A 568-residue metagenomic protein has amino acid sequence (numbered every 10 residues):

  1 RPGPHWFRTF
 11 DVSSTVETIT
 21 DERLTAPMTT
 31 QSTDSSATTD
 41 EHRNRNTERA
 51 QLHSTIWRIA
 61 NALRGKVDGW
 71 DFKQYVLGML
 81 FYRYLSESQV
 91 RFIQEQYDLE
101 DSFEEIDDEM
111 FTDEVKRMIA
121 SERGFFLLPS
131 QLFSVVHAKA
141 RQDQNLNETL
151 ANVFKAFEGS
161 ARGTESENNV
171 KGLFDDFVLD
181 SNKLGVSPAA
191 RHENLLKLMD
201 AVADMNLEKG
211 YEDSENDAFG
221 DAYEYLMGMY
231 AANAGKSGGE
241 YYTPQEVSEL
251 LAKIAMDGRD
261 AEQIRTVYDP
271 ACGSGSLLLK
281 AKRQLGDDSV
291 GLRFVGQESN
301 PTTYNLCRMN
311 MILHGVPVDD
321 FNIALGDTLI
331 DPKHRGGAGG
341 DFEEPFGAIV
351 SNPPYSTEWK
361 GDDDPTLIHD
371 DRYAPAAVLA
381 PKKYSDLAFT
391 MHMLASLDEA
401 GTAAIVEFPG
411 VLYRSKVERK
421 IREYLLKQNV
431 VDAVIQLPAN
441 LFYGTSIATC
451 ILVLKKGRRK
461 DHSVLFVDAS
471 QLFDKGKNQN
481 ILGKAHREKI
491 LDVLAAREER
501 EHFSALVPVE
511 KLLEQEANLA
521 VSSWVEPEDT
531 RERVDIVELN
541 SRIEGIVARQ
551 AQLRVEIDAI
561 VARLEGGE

Functional and structural regions predicted by a protein language model:
P4-R259, D319-T328, Q436-N440, H462-S470 (+1 more regions): Non-catalytic, mostly N-terminal accessory regions of nucleic-acid modification and defense proteins
T29-R43, T47, T328-D331, R335-E568: A conserved structural/catalytic subdomain of Rossmann-like adenosyl-cofactor enzymes
I59, F72, V267-D269, P301 (+4 more regions): N-terminal hydrophobic or amphipathic segments with adjacent small-residue motifs that include Sec signal peptides
A231-A234, V290-G291, D474-K475: Short small-residue beta-strand/loop micro-motif enriched in glycine and branched aliphatics
S237-S351, S356-E358, D363-L367, Y373-A377 (+3 more regions): Conserved S-adenosyl-L-methionine
